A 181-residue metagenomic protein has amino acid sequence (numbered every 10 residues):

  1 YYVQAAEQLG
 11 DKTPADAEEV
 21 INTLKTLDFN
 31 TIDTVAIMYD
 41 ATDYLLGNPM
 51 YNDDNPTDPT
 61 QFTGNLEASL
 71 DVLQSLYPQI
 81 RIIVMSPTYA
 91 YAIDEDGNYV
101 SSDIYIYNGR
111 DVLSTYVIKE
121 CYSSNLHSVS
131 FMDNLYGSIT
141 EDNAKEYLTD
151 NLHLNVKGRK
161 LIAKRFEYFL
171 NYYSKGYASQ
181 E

Functional and structural regions predicted by a protein language model:
Y1-P56: Conserved SGNH/GDSL esterase-like catalytic core that processes O-acyl groups on lipids and polysaccharides
D33-M38, R81-S86, H127-S130: Structural recognition of the beta-strand scaffold that forms the well-ordered cores of secreted hydrolase catalytic
V35-I37, L70, I82, C121 (+2 more regions): Hydrophobic beta-strand residues in large extracellular and virion-surface proteins
N48-N65, S101-G109: Active-site cleft segment of glycoside hydrolase catalytic domains centered on the general acid/base Glu
L66-L70, S114: Generic structural signal for well-ordered alpha-helices, preferentially at hydrophobic/aromatic core positions
L73: Hydrophobic pocket-lining residues that define ligand/cofactor binding sites across diverse proteins
P87-E181: Catalytic His-Asp segment of secreted/periplasmic serine-dependent ester chemistry enzymes
